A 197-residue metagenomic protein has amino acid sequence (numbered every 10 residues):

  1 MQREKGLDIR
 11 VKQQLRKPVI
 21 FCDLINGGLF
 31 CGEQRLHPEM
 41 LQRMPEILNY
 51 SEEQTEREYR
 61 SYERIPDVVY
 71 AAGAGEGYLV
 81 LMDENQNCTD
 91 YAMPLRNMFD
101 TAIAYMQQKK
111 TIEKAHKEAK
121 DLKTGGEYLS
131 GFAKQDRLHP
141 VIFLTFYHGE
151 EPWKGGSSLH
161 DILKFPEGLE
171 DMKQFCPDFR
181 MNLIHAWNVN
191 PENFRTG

Functional and structural regions predicted by a protein language model:
M1-G197: Conserved single-residue anchors adjacent to enzymatic active/cofactor-binding motifs
